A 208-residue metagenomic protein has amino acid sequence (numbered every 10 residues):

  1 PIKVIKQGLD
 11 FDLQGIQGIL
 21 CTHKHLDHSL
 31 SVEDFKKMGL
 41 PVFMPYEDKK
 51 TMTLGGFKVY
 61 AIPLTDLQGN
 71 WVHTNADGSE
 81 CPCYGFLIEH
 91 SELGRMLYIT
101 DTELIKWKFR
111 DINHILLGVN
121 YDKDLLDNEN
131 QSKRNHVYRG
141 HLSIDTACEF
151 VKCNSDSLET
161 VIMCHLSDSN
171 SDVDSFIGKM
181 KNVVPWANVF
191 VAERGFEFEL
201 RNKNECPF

Functional and structural regions predicted by a protein language model:
P1-F11, E47-D111, F198-F208: Core dinuclear metal-dependent hydrolase active-site scaffold
P1-M44: Active-site metal-binding motif and surrounding structural segment of the metallo-beta-lactamase
K3-V4, K24-L30, K49-K50, I105-W107 (+2 more regions): Active-site environment of divalent metal-dependent phosphoester hydrolases
K6, G18, T22, V42-P45 (+2 more regions): Catalytic phosphate/metal-binding cores of nucleic-acid and nucleotide-processing enzymes, i.e., regions that mediate
Q14, L40, F57, G94 (+3 more regions): A structural micro-motif
L20, M96-Y98, I115, I162: Residue-level marker for buried hydrophobic side chains located in beta-strands that build the well-ordered beta-sheet
F109-R194: Cap/insert and terminal regions of metallo-dependent hydrolase folds
